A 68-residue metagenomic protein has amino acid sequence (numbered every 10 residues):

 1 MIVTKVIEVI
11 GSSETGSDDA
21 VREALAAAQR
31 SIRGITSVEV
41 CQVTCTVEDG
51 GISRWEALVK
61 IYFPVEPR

Functional and structural regions predicted by a protein language model:
M1-I2, R68: Compositionally biased, disordered extreme N-termini, encompassing classical targeting presequences
I2-T36: Short, well-ordered alpha-helical segments
E39, T44-R68: A cross-kingdom feature marking charged/low-complexity
